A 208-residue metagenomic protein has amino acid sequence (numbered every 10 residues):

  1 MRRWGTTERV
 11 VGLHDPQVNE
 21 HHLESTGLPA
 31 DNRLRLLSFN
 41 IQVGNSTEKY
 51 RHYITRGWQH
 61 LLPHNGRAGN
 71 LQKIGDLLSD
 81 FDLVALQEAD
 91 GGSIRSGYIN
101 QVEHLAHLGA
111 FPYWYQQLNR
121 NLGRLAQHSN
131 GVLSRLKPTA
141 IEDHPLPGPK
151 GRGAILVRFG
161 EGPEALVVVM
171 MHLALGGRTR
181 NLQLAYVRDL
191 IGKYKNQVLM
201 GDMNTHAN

Functional and structural regions predicted by a protein language model:
M1-L108, N121-L122: N-terminal, active-site-proximal structural segment of metallo-dependent hydrolase catalytic domains
F39-I41, A89, M171-L173, D202-M203: Active-site metal-binding loops of divalent metal-dependent hydrolases
A85-Q87, Y115-L118, V198-D202: Active-site neighborhood of phospho(di)ester-bond hydrolases with catalytic His/Asp-centered motifs
H107-G109, R124-A140: Conserved beta strand-loop-helix elements of the APE1-like EEP
F111-R124, H144-L146: A short, structured active-site edge motif that brings together acidic residues
G123-L125, P147-G151, G176-R180: Solvent-exposed loop/turn segments connecting transmembrane beta-strands in outer-membrane beta-barrel proteins
R135-A165: Active-site catalytic loop in hydrolytic enzyme cores
G177-N208: Metal-dependent phosphoesterases centered on the DNase I-like endonuclease/exonuclease/phosphatase
